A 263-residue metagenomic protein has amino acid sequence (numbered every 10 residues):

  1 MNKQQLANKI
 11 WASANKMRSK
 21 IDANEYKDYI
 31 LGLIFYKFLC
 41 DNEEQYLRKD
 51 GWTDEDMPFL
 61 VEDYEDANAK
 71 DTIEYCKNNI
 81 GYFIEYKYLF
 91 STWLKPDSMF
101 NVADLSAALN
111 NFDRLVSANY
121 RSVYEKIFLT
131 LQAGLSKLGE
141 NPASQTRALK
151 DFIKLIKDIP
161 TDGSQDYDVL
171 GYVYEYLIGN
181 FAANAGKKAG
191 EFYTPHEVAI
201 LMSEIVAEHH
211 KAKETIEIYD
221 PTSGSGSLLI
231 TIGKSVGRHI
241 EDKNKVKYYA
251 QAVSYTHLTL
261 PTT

Functional and structural regions predicted by a protein language model:
M1-H210: Non-catalytic, mostly N-terminal accessory regions of nucleic-acid modification and defense proteins
K188-L258: Conserved S-adenosyl-L-methionine
T259-T263: A short, hydrophobic C-terminal helix/tail in secreted or cell-surface proteins
